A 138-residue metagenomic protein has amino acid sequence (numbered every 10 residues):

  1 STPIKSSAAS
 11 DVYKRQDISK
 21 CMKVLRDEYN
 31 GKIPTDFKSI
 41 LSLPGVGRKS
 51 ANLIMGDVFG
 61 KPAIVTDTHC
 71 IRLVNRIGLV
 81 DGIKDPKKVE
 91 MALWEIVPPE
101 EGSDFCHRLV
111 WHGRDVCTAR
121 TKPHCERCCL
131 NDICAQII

Functional and structural regions predicted by a protein language model:
S7-I138: Catalytic cores of DNA base-excision repair glycosylases
